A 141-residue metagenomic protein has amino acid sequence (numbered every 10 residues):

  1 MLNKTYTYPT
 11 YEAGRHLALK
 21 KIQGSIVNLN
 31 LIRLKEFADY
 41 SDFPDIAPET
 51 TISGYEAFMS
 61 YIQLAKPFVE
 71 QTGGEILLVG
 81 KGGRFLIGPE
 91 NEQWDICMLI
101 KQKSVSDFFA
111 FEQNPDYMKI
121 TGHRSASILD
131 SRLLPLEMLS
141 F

Functional and structural regions predicted by a protein language model:
M1-I96, K103, D107, E137-F141: Short S/T/G/P-rich N-terminal loop/turn motif that feeds into the first structured element of a domain
G88, L99-K101, V105-F141: Short, Lys/Arg-rich amphipathic alpha-helical interaction segments that bind nucleic acids or acidic protein surfaces
